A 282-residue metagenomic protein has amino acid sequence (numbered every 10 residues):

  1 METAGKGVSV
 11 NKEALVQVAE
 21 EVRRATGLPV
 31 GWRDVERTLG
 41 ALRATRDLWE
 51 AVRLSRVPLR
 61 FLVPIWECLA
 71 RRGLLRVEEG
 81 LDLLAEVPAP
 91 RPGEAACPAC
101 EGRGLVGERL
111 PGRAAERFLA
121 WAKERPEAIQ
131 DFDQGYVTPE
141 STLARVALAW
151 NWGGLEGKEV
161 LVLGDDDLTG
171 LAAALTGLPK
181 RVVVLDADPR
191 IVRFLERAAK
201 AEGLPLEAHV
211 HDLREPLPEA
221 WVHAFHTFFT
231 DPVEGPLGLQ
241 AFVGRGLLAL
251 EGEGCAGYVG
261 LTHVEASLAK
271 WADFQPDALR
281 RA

Functional and structural regions predicted by a protein language model:
E2-L161, D166-L175: S-adenosyl-L-methionine
S141, L168-G170, R214, D231-L237 (+1 more regions): Short acidic, S/G/P-rich loop/turn micro-motifs used as interaction or catalytic elements
G153-G154, G177, A249-E253: A generic alpha-to-beta junction signature in SAM-dependent methyltransferases
L175-V182: Conserved S-adenosyl-L-methionine
L185-H223, T227: S-adenosyl-L-methionine
E234-G246: A short, conserved alpha-helix within the catalytic core of class I
G244-A282: C-terminal substrate-binding/active-site "lid" region of AdoMet-derived donor-dependent transferases
